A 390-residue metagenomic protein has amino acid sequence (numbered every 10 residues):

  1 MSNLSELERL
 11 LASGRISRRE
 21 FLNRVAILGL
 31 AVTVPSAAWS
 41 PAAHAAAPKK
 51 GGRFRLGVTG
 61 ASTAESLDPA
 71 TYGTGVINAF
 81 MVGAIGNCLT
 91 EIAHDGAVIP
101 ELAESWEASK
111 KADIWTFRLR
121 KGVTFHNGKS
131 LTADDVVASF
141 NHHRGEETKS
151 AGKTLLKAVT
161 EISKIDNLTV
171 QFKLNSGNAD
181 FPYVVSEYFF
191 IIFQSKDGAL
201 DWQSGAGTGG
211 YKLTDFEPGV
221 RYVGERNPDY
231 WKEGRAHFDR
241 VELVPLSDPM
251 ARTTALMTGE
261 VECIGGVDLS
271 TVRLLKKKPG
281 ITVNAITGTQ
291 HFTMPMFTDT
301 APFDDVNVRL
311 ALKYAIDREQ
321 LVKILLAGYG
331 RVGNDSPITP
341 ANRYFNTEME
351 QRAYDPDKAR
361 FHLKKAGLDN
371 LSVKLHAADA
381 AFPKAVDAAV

Functional and structural regions predicted by a protein language model:
M1-E20, G29: N-terminal secretory signal peptides
G57-K110, N141, A206-T208: N-terminal lobe/hinge region of extracytoplasmic solute-binding protein
A61-A79, L102-A103, K129, A151-G152 (+4 more regions): A structural "hinge/loop" feature
G83, I92-A97, V185-E242, D248-M250 (+2 more regions): Gly/Pro-rich hinge or "lid" segments in bacterial periplasmic/extracellular proteins
R118, G152-Q194, D215: Surface-exposed binding/hinge segments that line and control ligand-binding clefts or catalytic entry sites
H143, E161-K164, T214-E225, E242-T300 (+1 more regions): Extracellular/periplasmic solute-recognition and catalytic clefts
G210, V332-K365, D379-A385: Structural transition elements
L274, D299-N342, K384-A388: Periplasmic-binding protein-like
